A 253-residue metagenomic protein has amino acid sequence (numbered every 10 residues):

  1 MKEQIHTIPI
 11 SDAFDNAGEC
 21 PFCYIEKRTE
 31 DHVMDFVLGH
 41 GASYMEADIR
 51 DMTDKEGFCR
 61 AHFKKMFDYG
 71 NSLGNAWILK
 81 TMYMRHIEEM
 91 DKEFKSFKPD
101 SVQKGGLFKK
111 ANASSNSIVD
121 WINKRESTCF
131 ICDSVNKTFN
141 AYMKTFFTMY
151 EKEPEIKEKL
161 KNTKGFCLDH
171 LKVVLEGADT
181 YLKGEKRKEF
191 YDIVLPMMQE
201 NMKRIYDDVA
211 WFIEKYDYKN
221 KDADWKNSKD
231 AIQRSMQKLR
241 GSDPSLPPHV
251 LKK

Functional and structural regions predicted by a protein language model:
M1-K253: Intrinsically disordered, low-complexity regulatory regions of eukaryotic proteins
